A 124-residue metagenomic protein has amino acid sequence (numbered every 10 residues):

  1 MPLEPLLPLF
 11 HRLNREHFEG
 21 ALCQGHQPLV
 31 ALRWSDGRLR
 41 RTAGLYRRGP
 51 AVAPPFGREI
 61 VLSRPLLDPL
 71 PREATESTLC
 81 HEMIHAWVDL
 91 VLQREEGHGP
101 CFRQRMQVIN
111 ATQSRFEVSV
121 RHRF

Functional and structural regions predicted by a protein language model:
M1-S77, A86-F124: Active-site-proximal or metal-binding-adjacent scaffold patches in catalytic folds
E82: Walker B catalytic acidic pair
